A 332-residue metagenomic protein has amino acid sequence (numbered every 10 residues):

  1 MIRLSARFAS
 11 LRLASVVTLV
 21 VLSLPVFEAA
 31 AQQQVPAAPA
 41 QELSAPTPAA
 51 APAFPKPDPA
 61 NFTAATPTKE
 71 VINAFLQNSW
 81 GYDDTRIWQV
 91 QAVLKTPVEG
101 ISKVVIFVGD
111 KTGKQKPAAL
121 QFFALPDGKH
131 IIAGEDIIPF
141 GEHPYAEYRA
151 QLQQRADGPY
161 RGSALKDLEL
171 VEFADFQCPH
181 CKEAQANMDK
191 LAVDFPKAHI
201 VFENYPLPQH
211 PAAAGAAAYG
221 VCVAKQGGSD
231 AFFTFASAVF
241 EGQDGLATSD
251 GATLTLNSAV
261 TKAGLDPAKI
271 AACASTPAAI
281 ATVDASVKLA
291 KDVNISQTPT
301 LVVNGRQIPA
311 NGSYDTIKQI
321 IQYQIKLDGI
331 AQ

Functional and structural regions predicted by a protein language model:
I2-L4, Q34-P52, N61-K69, N73-F75 (+2 more regions): C-terminal cap of thioredoxin/glutaredoxin-like
S10-P25: Bacterial N-terminal signal peptides
R12, D110-K111, P139-F140: Short, surface-exposed beta-strand-loop junctions and turns on beta-sheet-rich folds
V26-A31: Sec/Tat signal peptide C-region and signal peptidase I cleavage site
L125-Q154, P159: A short, surface-exposed interaction/processing loop segment used at functional sites
L152-L168, A192: A short beta-strand-turn-helix
E169-T261, K291-S296, Y323, L327 (+1 more regions): Structural alpha/beta surface segment adjacent to cysteine/selenocysteine redox centers across thiol/disulfide enzymes
